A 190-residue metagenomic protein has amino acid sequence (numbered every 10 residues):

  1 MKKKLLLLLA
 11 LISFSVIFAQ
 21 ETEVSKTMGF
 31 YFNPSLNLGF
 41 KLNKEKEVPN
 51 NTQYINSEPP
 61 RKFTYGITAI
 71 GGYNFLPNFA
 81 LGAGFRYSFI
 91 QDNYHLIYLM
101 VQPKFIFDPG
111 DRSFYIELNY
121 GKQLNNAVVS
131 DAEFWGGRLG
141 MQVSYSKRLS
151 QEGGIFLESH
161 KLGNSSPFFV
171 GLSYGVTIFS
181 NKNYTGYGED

Functional and structural regions predicted by a protein language model:
M1-E23: Bacterial Sec-dependent N-terminal signal peptides
Q20-G29, N78, D108-F114, Y145-Q151 (+1 more regions): Short loop/turn motifs that connect adjacent beta-strands in outer-membrane beta-barrel proteins
T22-K44: Transmembrane beta-strand segments of Gram-negative outer membrane beta-barrel proteins
Y31-S35, A80-G82, S113-E117, S150-G154 (+1 more regions): Residue-level detector of the transmembrane beta-barrel scaffold of outer-membrane proteins
S35-G39, S166-D190: Outer-membrane beta-barrel "beta-signal"
F40-G66: Surface-exposed strand-loop-strand hairpins of Gram-negative outer-membrane beta-barrel proteins
F40-L42, R61, T68-L149: Gram-negative (and chloroplast) outer-membrane scaffold detector with strong preference for beta-barrel transmembrane
N50-I55, G121-Q123, I155-F156: Extracytoplasmic loops and strand-loop junctions of Gram-negative outer membrane beta-barrel proteins
